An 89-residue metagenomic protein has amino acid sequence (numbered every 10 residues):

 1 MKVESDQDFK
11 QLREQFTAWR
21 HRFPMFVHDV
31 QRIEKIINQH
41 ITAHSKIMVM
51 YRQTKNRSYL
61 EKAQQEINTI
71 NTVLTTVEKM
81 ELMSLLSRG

Functional and structural regions predicted by a protein language model:
M1-V27: Short terminal alpha-helical segments
K2-Q7, M83-G89: Short acidic DE-rich linear segments
V3, Q11, N56-R57, T72 (+1 more regions): N-terminal cationic leader/targeting segments used for protein routing and processing
S5-D8, L12, D29-S45: Short amphipathic alpha-helical heptad-repeat segments
H21-V30, M48-L60: Charged, low-complexity interaction regions
A43-M50, E66-L85: Amphipathic alpha-helical coiled-coil segments
